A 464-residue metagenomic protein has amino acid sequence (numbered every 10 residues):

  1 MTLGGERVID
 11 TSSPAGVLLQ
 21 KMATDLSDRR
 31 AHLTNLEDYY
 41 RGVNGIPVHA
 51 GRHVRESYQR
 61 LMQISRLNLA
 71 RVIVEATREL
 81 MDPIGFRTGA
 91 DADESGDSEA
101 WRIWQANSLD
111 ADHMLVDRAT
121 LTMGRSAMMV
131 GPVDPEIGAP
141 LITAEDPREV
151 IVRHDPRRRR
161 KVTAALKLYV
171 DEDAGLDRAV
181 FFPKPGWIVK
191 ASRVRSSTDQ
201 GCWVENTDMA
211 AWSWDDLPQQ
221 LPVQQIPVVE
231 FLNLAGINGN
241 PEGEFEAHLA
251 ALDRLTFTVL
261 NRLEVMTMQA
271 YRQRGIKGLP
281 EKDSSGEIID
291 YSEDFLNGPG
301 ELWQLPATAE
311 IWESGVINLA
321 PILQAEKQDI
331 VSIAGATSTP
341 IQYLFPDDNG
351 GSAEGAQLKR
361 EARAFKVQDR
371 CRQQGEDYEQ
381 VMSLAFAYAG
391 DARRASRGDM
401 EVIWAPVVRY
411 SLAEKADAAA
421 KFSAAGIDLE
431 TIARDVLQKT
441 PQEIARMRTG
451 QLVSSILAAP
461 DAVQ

Functional and structural regions predicted by a protein language model:
M1-V152, R157-K161, D461-Q464: Extended, helix-rich architectural segments
M1-Y39, C202-G243: N-terminal start-of-domain structural block
T2-E56, E246-Y271, E293-L319, Y378: Short, charge-rich amphipathic segments
T2-E6, G286-Q304, G315, I322-Q324 (+3 more regions): C-terminal anchoring/interaction modules
R29, L33, V43, P47 (+12 more regions): Short secondary-structure junctions and interdomain/linker hinges
G96-E99, Q105-S108, D112, T120 (+5 more regions): Short amphipathic alpha-helical segments
L121, A127-G239: Extended, regular secondary-structure scaffolds
A210-Q357, G398-V402, P406: Extended, charged amphipathic alpha-helical segments
